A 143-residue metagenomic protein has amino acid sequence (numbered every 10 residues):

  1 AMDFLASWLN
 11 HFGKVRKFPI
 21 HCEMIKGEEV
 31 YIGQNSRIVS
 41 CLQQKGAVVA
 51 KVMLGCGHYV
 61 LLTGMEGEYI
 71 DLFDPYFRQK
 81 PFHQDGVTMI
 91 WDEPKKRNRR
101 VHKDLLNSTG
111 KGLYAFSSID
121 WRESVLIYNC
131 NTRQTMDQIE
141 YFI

Functional and structural regions predicted by a protein language model:
A1, A6, A47-A50, A115: A sequence-composition feature that detects small, non-aromatic residues
A1-G27: Cysteine-nucleophile protease catalytic domains, especially the papain-like/related folds used in DUB/UBL proteases
A1-L5, V30-N35, H83, R100-L105: General structural signal for secondary-structure boundaries
M2, A6, N10, S36-S40 (+1 more regions): Generic detector of well-ordered alpha-helical segments enriched in charged/polar residues, highlighting helical
N10, M24, L61, H83 (+1 more regions): Generic detector of intrinsically disordered, low-complexity, polar/charged segments
P19-P81: Active-site-adjacent substructure of cysteine-protease-like catalytic cores
Q43-Q44, M65-I143: Noncatalytic regulatory segments and standalone regulatory/sensor domains
